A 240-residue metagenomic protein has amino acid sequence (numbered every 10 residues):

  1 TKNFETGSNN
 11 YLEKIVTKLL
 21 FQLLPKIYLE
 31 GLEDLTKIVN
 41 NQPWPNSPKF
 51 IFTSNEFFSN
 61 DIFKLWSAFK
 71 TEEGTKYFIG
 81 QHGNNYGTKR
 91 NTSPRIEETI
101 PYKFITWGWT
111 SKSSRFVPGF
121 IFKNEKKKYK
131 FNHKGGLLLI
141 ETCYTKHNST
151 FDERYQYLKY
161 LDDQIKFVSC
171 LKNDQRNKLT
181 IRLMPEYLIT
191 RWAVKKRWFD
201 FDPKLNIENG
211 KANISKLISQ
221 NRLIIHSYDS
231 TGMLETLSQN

Functional and structural regions predicted by a protein language model:
T1-K123, G232-M233: Active-site and donor-binding regions of nucleotide-sugar-utilizing enzymes
N40-W44, K127-K130, K216: Short amphipathic alpha-helix with an adjacent loop that forms part of the alpha/beta core around
I51, F104, L137, I224-I225: Receiver (REC) domain switch-region micro-motif
N55, Q81, G108, F120 (+4 more regions): Active-site proximal loops enriched in glycine and acidic residues that flank catalytic Cys/His/Asp and coordinate
A68-E73, R95-I100, F131-N132, L171-Q175 (+1 more regions): Short, conserved loop/helix-junction motifs that constitute active-site signature segments in enzyme catalytic cores
E97-I100, K130, Y160-Q164, H226-D229 (+1 more regions): Active-site-proximal structural scaffolding
V117-R197: Conserved catalytic-core segment of nucleotide-activated headgroup transferases in glycan assembly
T180-Q239: Donor nucleotide-activated moiety binding/catalytic core segment of transferases that use nucleotide-activated donors
